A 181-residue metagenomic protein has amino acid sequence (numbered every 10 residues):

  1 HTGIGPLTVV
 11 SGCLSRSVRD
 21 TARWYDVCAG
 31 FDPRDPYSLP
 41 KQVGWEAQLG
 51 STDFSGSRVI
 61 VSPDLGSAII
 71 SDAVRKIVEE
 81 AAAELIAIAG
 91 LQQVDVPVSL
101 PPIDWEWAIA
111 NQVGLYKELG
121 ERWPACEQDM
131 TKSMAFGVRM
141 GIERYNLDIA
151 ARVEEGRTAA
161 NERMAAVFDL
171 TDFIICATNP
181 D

Functional and structural regions predicted by a protein language model:
H1-K76: A short helix-breaking turn/cap at a secondary-structure junction
P33-L39, A87-V98: Flexible, glycine/charged-enriched surface loops at secondary-structure junctions
G50-S62, I109-N161, A165: Short helix-loop capping/hinge segments that flank enzyme active sites or metal/cofactor-binding pockets
L65, N179-D181: Short glycine-rich anion-binding loops that position phosphate/pyrophosphate groups of nucleotides and phosphorylated
A68-E79, I109, D148-V153: Active-site pocket-shaping loop/turn-to-helix segments
I77-L91: Short helix-loop-beta junction
D172: Conserved acidic residues
